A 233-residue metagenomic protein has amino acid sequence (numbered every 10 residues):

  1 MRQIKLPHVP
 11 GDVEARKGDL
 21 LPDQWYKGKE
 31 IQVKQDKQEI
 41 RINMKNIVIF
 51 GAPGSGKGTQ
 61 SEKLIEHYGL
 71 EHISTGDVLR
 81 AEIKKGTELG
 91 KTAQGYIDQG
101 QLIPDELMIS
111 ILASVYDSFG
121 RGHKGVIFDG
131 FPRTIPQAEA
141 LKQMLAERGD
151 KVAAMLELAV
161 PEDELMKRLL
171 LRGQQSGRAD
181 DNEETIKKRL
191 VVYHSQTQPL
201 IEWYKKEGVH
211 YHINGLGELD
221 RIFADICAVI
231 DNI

Functional and structural regions predicted by a protein language model:
R2-I233: Glycine-rich phosphate-binding loop of ATP-dependent small-molecule kinases
